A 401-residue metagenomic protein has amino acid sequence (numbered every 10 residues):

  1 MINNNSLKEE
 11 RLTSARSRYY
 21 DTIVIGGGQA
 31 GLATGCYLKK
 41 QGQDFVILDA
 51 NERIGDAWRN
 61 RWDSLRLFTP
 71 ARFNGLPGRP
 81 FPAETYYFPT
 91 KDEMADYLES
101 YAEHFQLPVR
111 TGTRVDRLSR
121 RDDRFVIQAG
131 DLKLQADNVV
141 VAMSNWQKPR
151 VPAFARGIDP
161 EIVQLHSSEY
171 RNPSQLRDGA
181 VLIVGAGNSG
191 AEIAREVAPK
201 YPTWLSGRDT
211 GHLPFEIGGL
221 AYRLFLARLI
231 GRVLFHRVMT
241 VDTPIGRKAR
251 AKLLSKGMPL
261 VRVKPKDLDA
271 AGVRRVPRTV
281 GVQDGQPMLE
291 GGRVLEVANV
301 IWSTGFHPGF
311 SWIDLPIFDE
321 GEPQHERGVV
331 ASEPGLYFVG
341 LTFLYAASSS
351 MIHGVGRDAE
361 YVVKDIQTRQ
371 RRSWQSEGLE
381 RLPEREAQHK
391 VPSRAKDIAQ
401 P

Functional and structural regions predicted by a protein language model:
I2-G27, L32-N51, G55-A57, Y86-P401: Flavin (primarily FAD) cofactor-binding/catalytic cores of flavoenzymes
R53-G78: Redox-cofactor-proximal catalytic regions of oxidoreductases
L76-P80, G340-T342: A short small-residue
P80-Y86: A short acidic, helix-capping loop that chelates divalent metal ions and anchors anionic groups
